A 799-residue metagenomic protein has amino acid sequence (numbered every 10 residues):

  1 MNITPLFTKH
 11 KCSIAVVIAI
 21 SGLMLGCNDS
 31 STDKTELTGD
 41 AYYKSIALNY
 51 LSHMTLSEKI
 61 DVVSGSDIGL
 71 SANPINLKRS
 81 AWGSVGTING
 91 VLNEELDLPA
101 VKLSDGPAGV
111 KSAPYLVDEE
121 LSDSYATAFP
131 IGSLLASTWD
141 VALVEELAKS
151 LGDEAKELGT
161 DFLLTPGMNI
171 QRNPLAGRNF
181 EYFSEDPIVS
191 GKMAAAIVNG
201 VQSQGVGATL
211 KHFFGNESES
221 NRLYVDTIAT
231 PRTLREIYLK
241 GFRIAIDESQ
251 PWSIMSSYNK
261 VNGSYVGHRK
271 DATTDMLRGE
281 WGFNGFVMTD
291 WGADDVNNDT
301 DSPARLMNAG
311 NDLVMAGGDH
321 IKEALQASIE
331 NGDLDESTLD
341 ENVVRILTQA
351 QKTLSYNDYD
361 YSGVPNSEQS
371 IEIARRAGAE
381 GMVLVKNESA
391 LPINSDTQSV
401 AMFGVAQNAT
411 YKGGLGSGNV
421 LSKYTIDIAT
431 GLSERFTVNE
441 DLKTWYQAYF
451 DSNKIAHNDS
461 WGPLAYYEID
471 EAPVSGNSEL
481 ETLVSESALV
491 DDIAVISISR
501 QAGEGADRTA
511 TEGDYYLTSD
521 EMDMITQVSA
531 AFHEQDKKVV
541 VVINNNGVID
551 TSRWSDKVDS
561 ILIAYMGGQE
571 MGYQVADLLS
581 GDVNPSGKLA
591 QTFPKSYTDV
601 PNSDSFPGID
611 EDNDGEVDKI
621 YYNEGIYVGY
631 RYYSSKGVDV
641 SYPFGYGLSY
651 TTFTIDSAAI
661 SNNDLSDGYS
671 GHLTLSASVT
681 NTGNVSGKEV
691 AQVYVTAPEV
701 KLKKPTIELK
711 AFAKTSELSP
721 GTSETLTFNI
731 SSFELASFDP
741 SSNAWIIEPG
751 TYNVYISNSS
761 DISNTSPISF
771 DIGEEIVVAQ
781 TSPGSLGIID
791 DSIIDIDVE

Functional and structural regions predicted by a protein language model:
N2-I14: Bacterial N-terminal signal peptides that target proteins for export
V16-S21: Hydrophobic helical h-region of N-terminal Sec-dependent signal peptides in bacterial secretory/periplasmic proteins
M24-G26: C-terminal motif of bacterial Sec signal peptides marking the signal peptidase cleavage site
N28-S737, E748-I756, S760-I762, G784-G787 (+1 more regions): Glycoside hydrolase catalytic-domain context in secreted enzymes
N743: Extracellular/periplasmic metallocenter environments
S763-Q780: Short beta-strand elements
